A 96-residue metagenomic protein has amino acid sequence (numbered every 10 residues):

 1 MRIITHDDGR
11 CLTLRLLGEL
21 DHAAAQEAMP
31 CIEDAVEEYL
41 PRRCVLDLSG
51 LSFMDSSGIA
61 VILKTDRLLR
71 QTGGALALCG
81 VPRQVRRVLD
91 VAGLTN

Functional and structural regions predicted by a protein language model:
M1-R15: Short beta-strand/loop segment at the start of cytosolic alpha/beta domains
E19-N96: Amphipathic alpha-helical interaction surfaces in cytosolic regulatory modules
